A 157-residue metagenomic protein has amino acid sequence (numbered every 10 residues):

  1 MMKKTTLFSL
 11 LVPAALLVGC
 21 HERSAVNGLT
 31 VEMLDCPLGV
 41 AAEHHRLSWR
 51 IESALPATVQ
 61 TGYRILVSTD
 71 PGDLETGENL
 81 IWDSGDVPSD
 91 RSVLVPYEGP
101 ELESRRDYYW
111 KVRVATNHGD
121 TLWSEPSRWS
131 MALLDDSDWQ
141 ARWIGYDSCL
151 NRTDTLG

Functional and structural regions predicted by a protein language model:
M1-F8: Bacterial N-terminal signal peptides that target proteins for export
F8-S9, W49: Composition-driven detection of intrinsically disordered, low-complexity segments
V12-A25: Bacterial Sec-dependent signal peptides at the C-terminal "C-region" and cleavage site
E22-P56, R128-W139: Pro/Thr/Ser/Gly-rich low-complexity, intrinsically disordered linker/stalk tracts
I51, T58-D107, N117-W123, S137-C149: Recognizes extended acidic, P/S/T-rich segments that occur within or adjacent to Ig-like beta-sandwich modules
R152-G157: Short, intrinsically disordered, charge-balanced linker/junction segments flanking boundaries in proteins
